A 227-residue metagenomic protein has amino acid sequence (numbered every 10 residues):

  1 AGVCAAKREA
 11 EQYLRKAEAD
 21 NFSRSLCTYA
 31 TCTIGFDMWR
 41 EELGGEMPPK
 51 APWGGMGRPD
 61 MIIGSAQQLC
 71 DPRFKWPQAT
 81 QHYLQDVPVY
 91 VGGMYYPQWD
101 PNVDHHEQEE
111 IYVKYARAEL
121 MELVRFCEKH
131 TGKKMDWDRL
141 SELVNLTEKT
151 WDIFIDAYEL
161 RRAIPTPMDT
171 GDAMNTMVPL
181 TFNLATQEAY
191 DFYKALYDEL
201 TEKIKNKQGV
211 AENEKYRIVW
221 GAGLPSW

Functional and structural regions predicted by a protein language model:
A1-H130, K134-M135: Trp/Phe/Arg-rich N-terminal binding region typifying the photolyase-homology
A116-W227: A charged, amphipathic alpha-helical module
